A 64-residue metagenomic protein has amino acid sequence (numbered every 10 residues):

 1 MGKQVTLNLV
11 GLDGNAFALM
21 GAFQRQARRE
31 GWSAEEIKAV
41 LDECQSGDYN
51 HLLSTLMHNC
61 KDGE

Functional and structural regions predicted by a protein language model:
M1-E64: Long, contiguous binding/interaction regions
